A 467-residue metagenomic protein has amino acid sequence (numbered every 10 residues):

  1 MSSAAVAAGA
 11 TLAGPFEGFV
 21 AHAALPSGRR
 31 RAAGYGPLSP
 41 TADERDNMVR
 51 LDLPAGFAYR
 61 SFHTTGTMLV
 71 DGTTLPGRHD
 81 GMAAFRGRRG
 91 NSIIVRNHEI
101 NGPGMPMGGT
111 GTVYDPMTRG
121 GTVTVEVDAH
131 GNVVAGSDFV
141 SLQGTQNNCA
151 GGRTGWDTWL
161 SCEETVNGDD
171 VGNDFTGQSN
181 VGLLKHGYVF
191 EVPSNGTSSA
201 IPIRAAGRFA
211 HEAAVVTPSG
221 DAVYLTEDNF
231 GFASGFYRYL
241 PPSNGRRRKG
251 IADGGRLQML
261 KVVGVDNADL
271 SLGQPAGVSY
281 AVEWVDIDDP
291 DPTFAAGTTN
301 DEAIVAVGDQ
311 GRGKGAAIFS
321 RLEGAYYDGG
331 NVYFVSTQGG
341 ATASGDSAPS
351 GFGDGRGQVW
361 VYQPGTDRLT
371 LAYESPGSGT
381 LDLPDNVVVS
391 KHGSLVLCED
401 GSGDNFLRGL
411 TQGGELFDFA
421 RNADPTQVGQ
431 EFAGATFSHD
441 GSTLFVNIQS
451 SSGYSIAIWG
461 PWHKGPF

Functional and structural regions predicted by a protein language model:
M1-H22: N-terminal export signals
A42-H79, A83-F139, G172, G177-L184 (+1 more regions): Beta-propeller domains
R86-G90, T154-W156, P218-S219, Y327-G329 (+2 more regions): Residue-level detector of Asp-centered blade-edge/turn motifs that repeat once per structural unit in beta-propeller
Y114-A129, G177-N195, Y237-P242, I251-D253 (+3 more regions): Beta-propeller blade signature
V263-A372: Beta-propeller domains
N331, S336-Q338, P376-E415: Loop/turn-rich, solvent-exposed surfaces of beta-rich toroidal or solenoidal domains
Y373-D385, G414-H439: Conserved blade-ending motifs and adjacent loop-strand segments that build the rim/top face of beta-propeller domains
E431, T436-F467: Blade-level signature of beta-propeller repeat domains, shared across WD40, Kelch, NHL, RCC1 and BNR/Asp-box propellers
